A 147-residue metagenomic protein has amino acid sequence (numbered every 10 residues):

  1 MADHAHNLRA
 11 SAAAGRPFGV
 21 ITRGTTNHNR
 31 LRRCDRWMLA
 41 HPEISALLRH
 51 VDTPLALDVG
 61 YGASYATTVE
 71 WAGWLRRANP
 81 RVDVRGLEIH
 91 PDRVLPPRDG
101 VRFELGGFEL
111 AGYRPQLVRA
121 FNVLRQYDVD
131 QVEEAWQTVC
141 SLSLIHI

Functional and structural regions predicted by a protein language model:
A2-T53: Class I SAM-dependent methyltransferase Rossmann-like catalytic core, especially the SAM/SAH-binding loop
D52-A63: Conserved class I S-adenosyl-L-methionine
G62-G107: Class I SAM-dependent methyltransferase SAM/SAH-binding core
L110-Y113: Short conserved loop adjoining the S-adenosyl-L-methionine
R119: A conserved beta-strand element that flanks and buttresses the S-adenosyl-L-methionine
N122-V123: Short catalytic micro-motifs in class I SAM-dependent methyltransferases
Y127-V139: A short, conserved alpha-helix within the catalytic core of class I
I145-I147: Conserved small/polar residues in nucleotide/adenosyl-binding loops
